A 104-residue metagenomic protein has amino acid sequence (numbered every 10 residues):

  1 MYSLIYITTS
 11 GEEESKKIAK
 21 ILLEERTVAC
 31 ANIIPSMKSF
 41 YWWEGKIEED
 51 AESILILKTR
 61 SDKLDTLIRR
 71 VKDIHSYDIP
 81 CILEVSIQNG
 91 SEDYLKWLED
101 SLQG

Functional and structural regions predicted by a protein language model:
M1-G104: Positively charged, small/polar-rich N-terminal and surface patches that mediate targeting and assembly and bind
